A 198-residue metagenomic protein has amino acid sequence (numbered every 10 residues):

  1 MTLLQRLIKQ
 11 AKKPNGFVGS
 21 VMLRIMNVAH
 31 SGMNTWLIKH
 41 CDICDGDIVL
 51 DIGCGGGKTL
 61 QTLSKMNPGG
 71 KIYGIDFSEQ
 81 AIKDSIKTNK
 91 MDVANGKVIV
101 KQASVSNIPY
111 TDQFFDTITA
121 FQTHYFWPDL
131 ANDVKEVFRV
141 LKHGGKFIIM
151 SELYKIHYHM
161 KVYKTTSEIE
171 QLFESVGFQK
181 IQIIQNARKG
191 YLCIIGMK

Functional and structural regions predicted by a protein language model:
V28-D47, T62: Conserved alpha-helix/loop element of class I SAM-dependent methyltransferases that forms part of the SAM/SAH-binding
G56-N67: Conserved SAM-binding loop of SAM-dependent methyltransferases across substrates and taxa, primarily the Class I
S78-Q80: Conserved SAM/SAH-binding beta-strand->alpha-helix loop
S85-I86: Conserved SAM-binding loop
S106-I118: A short acidic, Gly/Pro-enriched loop at the edge of an enzyme's catalytic core that lines a small-molecule cofactor
T117-D129: A short SAM/SAH-binding and catalytic strip from SAM-dependent methyltransferases
A131-H143: A short glycine-rich, Lys/Arg-flanked "PGG" loop and its adjoining helix->strand segment in the class I
G145-S151: Conserved beta-strand signature within the Rossmann-like core of class I S-adenosyl-L-methionine
